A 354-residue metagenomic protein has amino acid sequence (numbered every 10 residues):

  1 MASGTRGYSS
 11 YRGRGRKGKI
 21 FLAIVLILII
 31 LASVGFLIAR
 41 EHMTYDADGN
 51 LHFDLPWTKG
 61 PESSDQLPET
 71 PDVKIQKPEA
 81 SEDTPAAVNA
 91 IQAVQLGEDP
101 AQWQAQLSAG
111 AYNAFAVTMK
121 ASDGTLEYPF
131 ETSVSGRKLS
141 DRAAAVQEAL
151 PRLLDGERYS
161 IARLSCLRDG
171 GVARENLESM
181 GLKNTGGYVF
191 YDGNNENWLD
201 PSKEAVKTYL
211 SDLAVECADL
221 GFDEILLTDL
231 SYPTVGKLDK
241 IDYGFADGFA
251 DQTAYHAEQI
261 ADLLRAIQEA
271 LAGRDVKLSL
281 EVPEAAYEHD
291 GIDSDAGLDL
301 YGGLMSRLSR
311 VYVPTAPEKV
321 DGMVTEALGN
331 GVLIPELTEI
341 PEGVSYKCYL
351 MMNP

Functional and structural regions predicted by a protein language model:
M1-G18: N-terminal Lys/Arg-rich, disordered targeting/topogenic segments
F21-L37: Hydrophobic membrane-insertion alpha-helices, especially the h-region of bacterial N-terminal signal peptides
I38-T44, G302-G303, R307-P354: Substrate-binding cleft of secreted/luminal carbohydrate-active enzymes
H42-A90: N-terminal, intrinsically disordered, polar/charged segments of Gram-positive cell-envelope systems that serve as
E82-Q95, L167-V215: Active-site-adjacent "subsite" loops/lids of carbohydrate-active enzymes
Q92-Q95, I161-R168, L226-D229, T253-G297 (+2 more regions): Aromatic-lined carbohydrate-recognition surfaces of secreted/lumenal glycan-active proteins
P100-L126, E216-T228, G303-Y312: Catalytic domains of carbohydrate-active enzymes, especially glycoside hydrolases
Y128-R137, D169-F190, P233-D247: Aromatic- and acidic-residue-enriched segments that line the glycan-binding/catalytic groove of carbohydrate-active
